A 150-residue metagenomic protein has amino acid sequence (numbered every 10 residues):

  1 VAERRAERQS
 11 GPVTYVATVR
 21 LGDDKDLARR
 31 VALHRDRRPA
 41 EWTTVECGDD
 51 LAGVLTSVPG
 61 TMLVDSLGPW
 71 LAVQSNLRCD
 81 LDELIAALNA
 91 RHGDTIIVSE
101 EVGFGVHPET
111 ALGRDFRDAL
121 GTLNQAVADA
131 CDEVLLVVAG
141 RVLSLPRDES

Functional and structural regions predicted by a protein language model:
V1-S57: Conserved P-loop
V13, M62, E133-L135: Short, well-ordered beta-strand core segments
V19, G48, L67-G68, E101-V102 (+1 more regions): Short, flexible active-site-adjacent loop segments at beta-strand->alpha-helix junctions, enriched in small/polar
R30-A32, M62, C79, R114: General N-terminal targeting signals
R30-A32, P39, P59, A90 (+2 more regions): Short, flexible coil/linker segments at or flanking structured domains
R38-L81, N89, G93: Portal/gating segments that form or line small-molecule/metal binding sites
L71-S150: Replace "adjacent to P-loop NTPase cores in ATP/GTP-dependent enzymes" with "adjacent to NTP-binding cores
